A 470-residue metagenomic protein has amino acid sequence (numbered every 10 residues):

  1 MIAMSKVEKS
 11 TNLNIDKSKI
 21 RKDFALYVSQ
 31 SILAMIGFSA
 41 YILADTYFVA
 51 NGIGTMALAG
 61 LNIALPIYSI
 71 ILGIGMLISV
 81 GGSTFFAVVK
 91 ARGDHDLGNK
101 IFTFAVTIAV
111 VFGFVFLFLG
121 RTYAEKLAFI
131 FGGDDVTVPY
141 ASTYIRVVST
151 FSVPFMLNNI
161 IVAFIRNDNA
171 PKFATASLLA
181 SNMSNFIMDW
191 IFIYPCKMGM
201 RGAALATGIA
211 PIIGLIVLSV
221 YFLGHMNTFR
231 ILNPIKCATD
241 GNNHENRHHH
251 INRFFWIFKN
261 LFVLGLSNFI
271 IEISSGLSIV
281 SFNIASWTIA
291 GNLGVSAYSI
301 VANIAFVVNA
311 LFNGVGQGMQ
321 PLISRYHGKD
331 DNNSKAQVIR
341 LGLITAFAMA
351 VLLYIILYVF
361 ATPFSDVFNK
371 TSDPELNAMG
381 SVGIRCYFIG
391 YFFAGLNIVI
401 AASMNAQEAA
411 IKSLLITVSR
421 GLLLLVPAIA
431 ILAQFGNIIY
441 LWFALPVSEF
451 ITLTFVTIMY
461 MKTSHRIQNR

Functional and structural regions predicted by a protein language model:
M1-S31, F86-V153, M198-G265, I323-I389 (+1 more regions): Short alpha-helical transmembrane segments in multi-pass integral membrane proteins
I15-I53, P66-G81, V110-L117, S152 (+3 more regions): N-terminal transmembrane alpha-helices
A25, Y41, I78, L119-Y123 (+13 more regions): Residue-level signal for transmembrane alpha-helical positions in Major Facilitator Superfamily
L26-D45, V147, N158, S181 (+5 more regions): Transmembrane helical elements of multi-pass membrane transporters/channels
A40-A59, A128-D135, I191-M198, S274-N303 (+3 more regions): Helix-terminus/linker motif at the lipid-water interface of multi-pass membrane proteins
L58-F118, F155-A174, V295-A361, A394-S413: Small-residue-rich hydrophobic transmembrane alpha-helices
S79, V147-R166, A174-N185, A203-L218 (+4 more regions): Short runs within selected transmembrane alpha-helices of multi-pass transporters and secretion channels
G120, A163, D189, I193 (+7 more regions): Structural signal for membrane-spanning alpha-helices in multi-pass inner-membrane proteins, emphasizing helix cores
